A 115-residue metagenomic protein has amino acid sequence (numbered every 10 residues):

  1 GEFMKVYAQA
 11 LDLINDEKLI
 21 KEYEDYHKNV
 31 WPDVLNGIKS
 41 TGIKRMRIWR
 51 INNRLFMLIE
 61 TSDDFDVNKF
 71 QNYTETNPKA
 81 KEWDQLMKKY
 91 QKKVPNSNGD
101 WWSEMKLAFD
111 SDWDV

Functional and structural regions predicted by a protein language model:
G1-F3: Short, Lys/Arg-enriched N-terminal segments with co-localized hydrophobic residues within the first ~10-30 amino acids
V6-D12: Active-site-flanking beta-strand signature of metal-NTP-handling nucleotidyl enzymes and homologous cyclase-like
L13-N15, D63: Beta-strand elements of well-folded, non-transmembrane domains
K18, M57, D66-N68: Intrinsically disordered, low-complexity acidic/polar segments
L19-I43: Short amphipathic alpha-helical segments
L35-F56, E60-D64: Short, glycine- and small/hydrophobic-rich beta-strand elements in well-ordered beta-sheets
T41, S62-W101: An amphipathic, aromatic/His-enriched active-site/gating alpha helix that lines ligand/cofactor pockets
V94-V115: Short, low-order "capping/linker" segments at domain edges
